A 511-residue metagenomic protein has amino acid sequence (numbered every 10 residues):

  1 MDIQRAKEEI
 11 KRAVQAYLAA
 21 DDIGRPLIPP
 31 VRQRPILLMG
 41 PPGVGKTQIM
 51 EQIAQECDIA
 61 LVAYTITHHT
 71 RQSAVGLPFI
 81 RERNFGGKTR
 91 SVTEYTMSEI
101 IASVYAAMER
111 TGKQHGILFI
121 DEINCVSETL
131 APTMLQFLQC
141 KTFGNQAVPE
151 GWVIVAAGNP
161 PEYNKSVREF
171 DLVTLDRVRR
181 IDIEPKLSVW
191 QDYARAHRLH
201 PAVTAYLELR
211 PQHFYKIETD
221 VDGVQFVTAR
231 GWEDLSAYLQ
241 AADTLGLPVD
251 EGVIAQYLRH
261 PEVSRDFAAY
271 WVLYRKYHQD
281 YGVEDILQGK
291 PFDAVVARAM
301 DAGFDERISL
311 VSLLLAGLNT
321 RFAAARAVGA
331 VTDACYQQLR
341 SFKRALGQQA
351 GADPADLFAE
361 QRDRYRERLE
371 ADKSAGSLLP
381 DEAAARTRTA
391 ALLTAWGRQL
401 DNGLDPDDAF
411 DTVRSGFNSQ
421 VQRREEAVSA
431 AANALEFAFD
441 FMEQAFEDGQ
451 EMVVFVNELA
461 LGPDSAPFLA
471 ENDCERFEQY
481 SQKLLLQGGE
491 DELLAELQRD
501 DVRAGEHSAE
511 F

Functional and structural regions predicted by a protein language model:
M1-Q212, I217-D220: AAA+ P-loop NTPase catalytic core and its hallmark functional loops
I3, A20, S98, S127 (+10 more regions): Short, structured coil/loop segments at alpha-helix boundaries
E8, R12, A16, Q55 (+18 more regions): Charged/polar, solvent-exposed surface patches and flexible loops
I10, I100-V104, A242, F417 (+2 more regions): Generic hydrophobic, helix-prone segments enriched in Leu/Val/Ile
A196-D356: Alpha-helical lid/collar subdomain of P-loop NTPases
M300-F511: Terminal-proximal interaction/regulatory segments of ATP-powered molecular machines
